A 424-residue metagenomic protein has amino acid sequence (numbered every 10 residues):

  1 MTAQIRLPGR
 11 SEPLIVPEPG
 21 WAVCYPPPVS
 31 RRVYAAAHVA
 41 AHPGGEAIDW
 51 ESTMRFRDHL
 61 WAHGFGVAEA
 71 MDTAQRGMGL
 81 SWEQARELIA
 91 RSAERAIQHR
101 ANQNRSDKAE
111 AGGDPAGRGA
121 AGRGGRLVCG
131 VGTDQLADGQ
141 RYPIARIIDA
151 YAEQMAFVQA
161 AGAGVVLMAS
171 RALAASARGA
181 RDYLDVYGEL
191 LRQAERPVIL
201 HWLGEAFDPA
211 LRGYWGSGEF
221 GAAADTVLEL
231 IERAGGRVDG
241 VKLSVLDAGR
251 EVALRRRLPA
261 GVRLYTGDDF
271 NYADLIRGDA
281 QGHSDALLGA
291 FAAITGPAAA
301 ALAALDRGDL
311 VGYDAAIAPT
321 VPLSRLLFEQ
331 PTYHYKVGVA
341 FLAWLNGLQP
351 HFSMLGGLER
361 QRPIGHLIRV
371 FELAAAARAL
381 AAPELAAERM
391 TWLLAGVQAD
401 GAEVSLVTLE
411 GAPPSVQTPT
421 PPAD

Functional and structural regions predicted by a protein language model:
A3, L275-D424: Structured C-terminal cap/extension of enzyme domains
L7-E18, R31-R100, G117, G122-E219 (+2 more regions): Active-site beta->alpha loop and helix N-cap motifs at the rims of alpha/beta catalytic domains
P13-W21, R277-G282: Short, charged, low-complexity loops and linkers
C24-S30: N-terminal leader/transition segments
D49-S52, F56, Q84, L88 (+8 more regions): General structural feature for long, well-ordered alpha-helical segments within catalytic domains of soluble enzymes
N102-D107, D114: Intrinsic-disorder-associated, low-complexity terminal segments enriched in Asp/Asn/His/Tyr and depleted of Lys/Arg
K108-E110, A120: Intrinsically disordered, low-complexity proline-rich tandem-repeat tracts
I199-Y335: Catalytic alpha/beta core domains of metabolic enzymes, predominantly
